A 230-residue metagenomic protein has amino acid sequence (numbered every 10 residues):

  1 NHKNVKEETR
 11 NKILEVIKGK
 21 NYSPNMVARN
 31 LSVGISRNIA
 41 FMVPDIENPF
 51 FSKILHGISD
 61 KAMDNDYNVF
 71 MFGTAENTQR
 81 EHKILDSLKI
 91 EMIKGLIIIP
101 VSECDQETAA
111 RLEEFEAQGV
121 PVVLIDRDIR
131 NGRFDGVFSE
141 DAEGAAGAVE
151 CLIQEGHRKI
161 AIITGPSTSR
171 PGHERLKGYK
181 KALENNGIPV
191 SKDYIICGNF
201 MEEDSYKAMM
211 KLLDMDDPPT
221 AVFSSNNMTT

Functional and structural regions predicted by a protein language model:
N1-R37, K177: N-terminal helix-turn-helix DNA-binding module of bacterial transcription factors
N11, E15-G19, G57-N65, K83-M92 (+1 more regions): Bacterial carbohydrate/catabolite-sensing allosteric modules
P24, V33-E47, N65-Y67: Interdomain hinge and pocket-entrance segments immediately C-terminal to HTH DNA-binding domains
V43-D60: N-terminal winged-helix
D45-I46, A75, S102, P166: Residue-level signal for short, function-critical loop segments
V69-G73: Short beta-strand->loop structural element characteristic of the AMP-binding/adenylate-forming
T74, V101, D126-I129: Histidine-centered beta-alpha loop that forms part of the nucleotide-sugar donor binding/catalytic region in diverse
L96: Intrinsically disordered, low-complexity polar regions and short flexible loop motifs
